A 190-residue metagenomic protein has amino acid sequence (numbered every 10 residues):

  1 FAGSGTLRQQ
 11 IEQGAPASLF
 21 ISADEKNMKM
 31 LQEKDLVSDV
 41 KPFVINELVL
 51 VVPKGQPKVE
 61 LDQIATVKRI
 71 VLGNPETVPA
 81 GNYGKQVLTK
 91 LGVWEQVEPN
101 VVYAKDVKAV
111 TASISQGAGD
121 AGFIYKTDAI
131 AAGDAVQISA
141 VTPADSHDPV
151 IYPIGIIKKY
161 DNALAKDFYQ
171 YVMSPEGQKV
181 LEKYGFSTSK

Functional and structural regions predicted by a protein language model:
F1-G3: A short beta-strand-loop structural module common to alpha/beta enzyme folds
G5-P16, S22-E25, K29-E33, S38-K190: Exported/periplasmic ABC-transporter solute-binding proteins
